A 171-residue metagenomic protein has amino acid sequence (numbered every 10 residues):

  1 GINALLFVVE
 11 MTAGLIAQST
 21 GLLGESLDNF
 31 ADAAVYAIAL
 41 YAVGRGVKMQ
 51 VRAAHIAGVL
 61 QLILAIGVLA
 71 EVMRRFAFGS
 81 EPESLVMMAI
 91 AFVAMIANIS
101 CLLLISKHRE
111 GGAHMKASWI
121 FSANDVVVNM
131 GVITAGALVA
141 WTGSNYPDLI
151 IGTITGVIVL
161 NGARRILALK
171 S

Functional and structural regions predicted by a protein language model:
G1-S171: Alpha-helical transmembrane cores and adjacent cytosolic helix/loop segments of polytopic membrane transporters
